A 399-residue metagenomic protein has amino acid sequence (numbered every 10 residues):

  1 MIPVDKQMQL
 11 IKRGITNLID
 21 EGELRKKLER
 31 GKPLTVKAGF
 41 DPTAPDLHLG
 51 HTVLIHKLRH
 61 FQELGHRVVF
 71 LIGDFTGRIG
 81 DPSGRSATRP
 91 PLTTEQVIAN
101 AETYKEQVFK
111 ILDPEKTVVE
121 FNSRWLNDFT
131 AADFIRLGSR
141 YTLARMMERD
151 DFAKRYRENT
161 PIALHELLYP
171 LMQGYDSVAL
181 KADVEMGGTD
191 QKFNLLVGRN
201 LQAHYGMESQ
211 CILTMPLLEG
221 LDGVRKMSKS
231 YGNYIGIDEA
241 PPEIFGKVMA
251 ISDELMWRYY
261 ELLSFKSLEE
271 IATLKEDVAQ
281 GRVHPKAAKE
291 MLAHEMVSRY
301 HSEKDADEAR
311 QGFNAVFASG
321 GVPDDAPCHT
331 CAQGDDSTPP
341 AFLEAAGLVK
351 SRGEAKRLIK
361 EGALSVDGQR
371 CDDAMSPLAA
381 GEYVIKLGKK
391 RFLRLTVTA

Functional and structural regions predicted by a protein language model:
M1-R30: N- or domain-start disorder-to-order transition segments that initiate the globular core
I15, P91-T214, L221: Divalent-metal (Mg2+/Mn2+/Ca2+)-assisted nucleotide/phosphate chemistry catalytic cores
E21-P82, M186-K192, G198: N-terminal catalytic cores of NTP/NDP-binding nucleotidyl/phosphoryl-transfer enzymes
G31-G39, V68, Y169-A179, G220 (+1 more regions): Short, hydrophobic/aliphatic alpha-helical segments
L54-L58, L171, N194-Q202, M296 (+1 more regions): Buried hydrophobic packing segments
R59-L112: Well-ordered mid-protein domain cores that form the structural environment of catalytic cofactors
G80-G84, F129-I135, G223-M227: Short acidic, glycine/serine/threonine-rich loops at helix termini
Q202-A399: Conserved nucleotide- and phosphate/pyrophosphate-binding catalytic cores in adenylate/nucleotidyl-handling enzymes
